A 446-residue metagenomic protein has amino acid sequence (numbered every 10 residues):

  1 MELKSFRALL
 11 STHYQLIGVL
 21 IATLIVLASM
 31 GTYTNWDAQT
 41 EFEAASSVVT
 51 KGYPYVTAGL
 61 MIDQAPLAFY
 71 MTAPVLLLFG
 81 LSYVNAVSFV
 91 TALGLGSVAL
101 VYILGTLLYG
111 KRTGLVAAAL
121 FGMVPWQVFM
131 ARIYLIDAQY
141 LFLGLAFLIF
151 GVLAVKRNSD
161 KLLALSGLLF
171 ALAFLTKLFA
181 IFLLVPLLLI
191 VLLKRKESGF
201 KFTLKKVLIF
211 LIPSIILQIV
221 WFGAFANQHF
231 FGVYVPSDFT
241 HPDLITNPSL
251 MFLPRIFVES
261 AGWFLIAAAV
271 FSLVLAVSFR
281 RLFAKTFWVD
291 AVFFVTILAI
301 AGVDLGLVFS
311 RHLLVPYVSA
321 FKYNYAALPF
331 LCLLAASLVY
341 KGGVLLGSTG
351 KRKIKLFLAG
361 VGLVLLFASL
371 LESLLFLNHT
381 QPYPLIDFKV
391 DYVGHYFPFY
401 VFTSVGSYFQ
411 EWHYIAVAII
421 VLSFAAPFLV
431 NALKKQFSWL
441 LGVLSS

Functional and structural regions predicted by a protein language model:
S5-H13, Y102, L107, T113 (+5 more regions): Membrane-interface helix-loop-helix junctions at transmembrane boundaries of multi-pass membrane enzymes, predominantly
A22, A117-G122, F170, F174: Short helix- or helix-capping micro-motifs that position conserved polar/aromatic residues at function-defining sites
M30, E41-S47, L172, L184-F287 (+2 more regions): Transmembrane-lumen/periplasm boundary regions of multi-pass, lipid-linked membrane glycan transferases
M30-A44, G59-M71, L81-V84, I245-N247 (+1 more regions): Extracytoplasmic catalytic/substrate-binding loops of multi-pass membrane glycan-assembly enzymes
N35, W126-Y140: Short acidic/glycine- and proline-prone juxtamembrane loop motifs at membrane-interface regions of multi-pass membrane
P66-Y70, F79-G96, M130, Y134 (+1 more regions): Loop-to-helix entry region of an early transmembrane alpha helix in multi-pass inner-membrane enzymes
S88-Y109, A146, F150, S278: Transmembrane-helix motifs of polytopic, lipid-linked glycan transferases
L108, R112, F147-L163, A173: Membrane-interface transmembrane helices that cradle and orient dolichyl/undecaprenyl
